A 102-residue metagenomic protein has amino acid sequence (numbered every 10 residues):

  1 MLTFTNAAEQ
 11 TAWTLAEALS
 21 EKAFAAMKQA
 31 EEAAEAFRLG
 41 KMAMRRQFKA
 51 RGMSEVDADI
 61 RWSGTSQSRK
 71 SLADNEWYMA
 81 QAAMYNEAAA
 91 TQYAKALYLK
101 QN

Functional and structural regions predicted by a protein language model:
M1-E35, L39: Short, charge/polar-rich alpha-helical segments
L2, M42-R45, S68-R69: Short Lys/Arg-rich cationic patches that frequently serve as NLS/NoLS or arginine-rich RNA/DNA-binding motifs
L2, M53-E55, K70-S71, A82: Short linear motifs centered on Gly/Pro in flexible linkers and helix caps
A26-S63: Extended alpha-helical coiled-coil "stalk/arm" regions that act as elongated linkers or oligomerization scaffolds
W62-L99: Amphipathic alpha-helical coiled-coil segments
